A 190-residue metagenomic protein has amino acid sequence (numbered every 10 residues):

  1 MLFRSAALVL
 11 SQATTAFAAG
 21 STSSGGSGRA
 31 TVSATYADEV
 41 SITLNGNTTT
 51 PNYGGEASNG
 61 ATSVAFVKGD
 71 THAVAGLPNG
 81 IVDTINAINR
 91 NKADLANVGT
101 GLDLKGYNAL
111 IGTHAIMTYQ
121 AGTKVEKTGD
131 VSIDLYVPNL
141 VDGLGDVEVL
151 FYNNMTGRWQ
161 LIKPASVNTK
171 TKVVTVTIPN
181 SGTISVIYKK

Functional and structural regions predicted by a protein language model:
S5-L10: Hydrophobic secretory-pathway targeting helix
Q12-G20: Sec/Tat signal peptide C-region and signal peptidase I cleavage site
A19-S21, G28-V32, Y36-V40, G46 (+1 more regions): Proteolytic processing hotspots in large secreted/extracellular or virion-associated proteins and select intracellular
G25-V67: N-terminal low-complexity, Pro/Thr/Ser-rich intrinsically disordered segments that act as propeptides or flexible
S41-T43, N79, D83-A87, T156-G157 (+1 more regions): Polar/charged alpha-helical tracts
Y53-E126: Self-processing/autoproteolytic domain segments and adjacent N-terminal interaction modules in large, modular
V125-K189: Proteolytic-maturation and junctional protease-sensitive modules
